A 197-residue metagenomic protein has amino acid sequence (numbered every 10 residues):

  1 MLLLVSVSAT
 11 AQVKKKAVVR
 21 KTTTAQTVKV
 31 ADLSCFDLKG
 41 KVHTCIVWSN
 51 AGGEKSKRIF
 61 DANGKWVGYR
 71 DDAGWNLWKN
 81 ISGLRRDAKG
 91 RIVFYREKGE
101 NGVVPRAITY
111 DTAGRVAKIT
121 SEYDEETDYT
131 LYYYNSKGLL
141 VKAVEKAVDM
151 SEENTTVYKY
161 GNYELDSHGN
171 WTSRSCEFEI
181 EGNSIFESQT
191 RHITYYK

Functional and structural regions predicted by a protein language model:
M1-K16: Bacterial Sec-dependent N-terminal signal peptides
Q12-K197: Buried hydrophobic residues that stabilize the cores of well-folded domains
